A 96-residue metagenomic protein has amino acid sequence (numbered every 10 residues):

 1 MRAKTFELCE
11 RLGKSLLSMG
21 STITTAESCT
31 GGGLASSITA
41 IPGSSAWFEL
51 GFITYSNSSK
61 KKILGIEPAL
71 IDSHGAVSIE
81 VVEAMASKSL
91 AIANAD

Functional and structural regions predicted by a protein language model:
M1-D96: Short alpha-helical segments enriched in small residues
